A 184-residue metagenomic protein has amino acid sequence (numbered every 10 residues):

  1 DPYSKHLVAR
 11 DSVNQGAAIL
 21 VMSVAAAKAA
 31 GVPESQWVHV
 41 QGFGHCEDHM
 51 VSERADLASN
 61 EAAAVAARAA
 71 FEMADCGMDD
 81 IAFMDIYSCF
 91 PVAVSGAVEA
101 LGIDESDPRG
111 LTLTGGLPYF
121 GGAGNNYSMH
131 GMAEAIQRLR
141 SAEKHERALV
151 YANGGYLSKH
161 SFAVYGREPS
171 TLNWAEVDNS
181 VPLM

Functional and structural regions predicted by a protein language model:
P2-N60, E134, Y156-M184: Condensing-enzyme catalytic core mediating Claisen C-C bond formation in acyl metabolism
S4-S12, Q41-D56, D79-Y87, R109-Y127 (+1 more regions): Cysteine-centered functional microenvironments
S23, A58-A74, G131-A135: Short, well-ordered amphipathic alpha-helical segments that serve as non-catalytic structural scaffolds within diverse
G31-W37, C76-D80, E143-R147: Flexible, glycine/charged-enriched surface loops at secondary-structure junctions
E34-Q41, V94-L111: Acidic-glycine-rich active-site phosphate/pyrophosphate-binding loop
R54-A55, S88-E105, G122-Y127, Y156-E168: Short glycine/threonine-rich loop-to-helix capping motif typified by GTGT followed within a few residues by an Asp-Pro
G77, D104-D107, L139-K144: Hard-cation-handling environments
A123-R138: Glycine-rich and small/hydrophobic secondary-structure elements
